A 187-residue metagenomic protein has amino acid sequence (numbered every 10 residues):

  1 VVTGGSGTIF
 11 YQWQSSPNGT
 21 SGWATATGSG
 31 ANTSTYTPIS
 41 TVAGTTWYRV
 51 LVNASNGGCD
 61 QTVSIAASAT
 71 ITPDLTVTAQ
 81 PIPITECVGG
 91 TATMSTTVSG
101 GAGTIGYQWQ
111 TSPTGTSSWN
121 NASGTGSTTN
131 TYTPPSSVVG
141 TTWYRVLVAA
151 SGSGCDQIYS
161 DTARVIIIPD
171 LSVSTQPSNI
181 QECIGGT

Functional and structural regions predicted by a protein language model:
V1-T3, G90-S99, G186-T187: A short beta-strand segment in extracellular, disulfide-stabilized domains
G4-Q14, G19, V98-G115: Solvent-exposed loop segments of extracellular immunoglobulin-like
Q12, W47-N53, Q108, W143-A149: Extracellular recognition modules
Q14-S40, T111-S136: Surface-exposed, flexible coil segments in extracellular/virion-facing regions
N53-D60, A149-D156: Short, solvent-exposed loop/turn segments at the edges of extracellular beta-sandwich modules
T70-T76, I166-S172: Extracellular interdomain linker/stem segments of modular secreted and single-pass surface proteins
A79-P83, T96, T175-N179: Surface-exposed, proline-enriched loop/turn segments that connect beta strands in immunoglobulin-like
I84-G90, I180-G186: Short, solvent-exposed loop/linker segments at the N-terminal edge of repeated beta-sheet extracellular domains
